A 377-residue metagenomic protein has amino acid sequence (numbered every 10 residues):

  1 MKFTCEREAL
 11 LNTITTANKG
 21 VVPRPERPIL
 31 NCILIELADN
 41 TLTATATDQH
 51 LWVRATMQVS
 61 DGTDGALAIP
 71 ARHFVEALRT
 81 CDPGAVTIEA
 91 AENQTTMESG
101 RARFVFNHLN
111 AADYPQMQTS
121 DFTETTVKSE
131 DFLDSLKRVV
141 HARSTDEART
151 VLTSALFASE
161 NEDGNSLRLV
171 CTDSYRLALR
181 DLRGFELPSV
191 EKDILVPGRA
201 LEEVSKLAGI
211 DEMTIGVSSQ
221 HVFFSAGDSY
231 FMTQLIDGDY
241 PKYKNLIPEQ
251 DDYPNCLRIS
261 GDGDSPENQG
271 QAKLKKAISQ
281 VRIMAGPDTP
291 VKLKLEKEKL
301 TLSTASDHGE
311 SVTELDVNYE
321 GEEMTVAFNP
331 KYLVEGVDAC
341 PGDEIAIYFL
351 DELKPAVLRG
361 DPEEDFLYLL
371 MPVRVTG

Functional and structural regions predicted by a protein language model:
M1-G377: Structural preference for solvent-exposed beta-strand-turn elements and adjacent flexible terminal/loop segments within
